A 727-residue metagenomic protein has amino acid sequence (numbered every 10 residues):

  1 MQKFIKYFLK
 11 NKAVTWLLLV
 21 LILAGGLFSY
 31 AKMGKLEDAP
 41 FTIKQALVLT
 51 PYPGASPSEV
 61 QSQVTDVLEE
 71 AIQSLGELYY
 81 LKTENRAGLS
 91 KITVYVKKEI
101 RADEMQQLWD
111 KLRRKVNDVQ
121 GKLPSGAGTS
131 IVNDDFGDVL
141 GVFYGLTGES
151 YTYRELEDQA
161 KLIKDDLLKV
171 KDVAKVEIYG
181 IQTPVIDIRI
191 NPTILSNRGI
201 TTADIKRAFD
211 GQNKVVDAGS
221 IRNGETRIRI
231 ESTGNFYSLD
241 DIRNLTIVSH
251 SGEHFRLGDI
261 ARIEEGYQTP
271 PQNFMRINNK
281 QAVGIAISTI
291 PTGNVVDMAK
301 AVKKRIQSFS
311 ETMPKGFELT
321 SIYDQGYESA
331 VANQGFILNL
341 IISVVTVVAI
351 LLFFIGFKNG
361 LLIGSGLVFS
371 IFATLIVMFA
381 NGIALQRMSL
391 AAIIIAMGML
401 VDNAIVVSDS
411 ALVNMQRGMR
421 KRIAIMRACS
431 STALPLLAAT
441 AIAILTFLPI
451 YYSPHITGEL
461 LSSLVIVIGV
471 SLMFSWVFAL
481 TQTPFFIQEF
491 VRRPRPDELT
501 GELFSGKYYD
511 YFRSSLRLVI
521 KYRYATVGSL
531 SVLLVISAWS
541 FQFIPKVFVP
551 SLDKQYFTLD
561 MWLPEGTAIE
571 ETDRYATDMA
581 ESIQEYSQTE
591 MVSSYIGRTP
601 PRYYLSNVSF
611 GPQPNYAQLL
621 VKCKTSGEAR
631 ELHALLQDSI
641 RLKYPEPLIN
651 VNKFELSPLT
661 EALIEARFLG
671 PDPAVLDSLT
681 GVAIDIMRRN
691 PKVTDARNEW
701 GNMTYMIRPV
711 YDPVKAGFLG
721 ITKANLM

Functional and structural regions predicted by a protein language model:
M1-K35, T432, L499-P550: Signature of alpha-helical transmembrane segments and their immediate interfacial
I5, E59-N133, I194-K214, N235 (+2 more regions): Solvent-exposed, membrane-proximal periplasmic/extracellular interface segments of envelope transport and secretion
L21-A55, N117-P124, I450-E459, S531-T567 (+2 more regions): Transmembrane helices with small-residue packing motifs
G26-A31, V345-V413, V470: Hydrophobic transmembrane alpha-helices and their membrane-interface caps in long multi-pass transport proteins
K82-A87, L156-I287, K304, D677-M727: Beta-strand-rich non-transmembrane domains
E177-P184, R189, D259-A261, N273-A349 (+7 more regions): Juxtamembrane "pre-transmembrane" interface segments
I322, S329, N333, S408 (+2 more regions): Helix-loop junctions and hydrophobic alpha-helical segments within the transmembrane domains of large membrane
A349-F354, A373-M388, L437-Q482, F486-Q488: Hydrophobic, glycine/alanine-rich multi-pass transmembrane helices and their short helix-loop junctions in large
